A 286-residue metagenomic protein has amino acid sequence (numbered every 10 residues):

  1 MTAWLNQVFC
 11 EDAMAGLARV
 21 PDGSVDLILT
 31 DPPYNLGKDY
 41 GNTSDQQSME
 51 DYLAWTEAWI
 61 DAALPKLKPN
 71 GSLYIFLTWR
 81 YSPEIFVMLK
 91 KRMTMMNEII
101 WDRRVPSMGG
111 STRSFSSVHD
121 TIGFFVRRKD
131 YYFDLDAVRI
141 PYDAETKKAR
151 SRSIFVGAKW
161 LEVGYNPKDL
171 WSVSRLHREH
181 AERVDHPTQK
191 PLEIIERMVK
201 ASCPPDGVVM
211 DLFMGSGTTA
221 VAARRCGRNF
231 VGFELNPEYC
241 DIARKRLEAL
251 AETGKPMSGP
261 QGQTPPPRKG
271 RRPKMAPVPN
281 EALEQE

Functional and structural regions predicted by a protein language model:
M1-F233, P237-I242, N280-E286: Core catalytic lobe of class I
D241-E286: PRPP-dependent phosphoribosyltransferase catalytic core
